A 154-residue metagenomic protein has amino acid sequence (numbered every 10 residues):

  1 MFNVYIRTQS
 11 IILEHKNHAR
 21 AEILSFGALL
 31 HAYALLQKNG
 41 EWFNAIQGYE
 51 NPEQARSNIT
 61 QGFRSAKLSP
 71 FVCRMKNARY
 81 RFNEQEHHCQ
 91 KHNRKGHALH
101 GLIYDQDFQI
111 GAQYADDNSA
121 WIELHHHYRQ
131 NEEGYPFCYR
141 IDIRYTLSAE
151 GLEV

Functional and structural regions predicted by a protein language model:
M1-E153: Surface-exposed acidic/polar loop and edge beta-strand patches at domain peripheries
